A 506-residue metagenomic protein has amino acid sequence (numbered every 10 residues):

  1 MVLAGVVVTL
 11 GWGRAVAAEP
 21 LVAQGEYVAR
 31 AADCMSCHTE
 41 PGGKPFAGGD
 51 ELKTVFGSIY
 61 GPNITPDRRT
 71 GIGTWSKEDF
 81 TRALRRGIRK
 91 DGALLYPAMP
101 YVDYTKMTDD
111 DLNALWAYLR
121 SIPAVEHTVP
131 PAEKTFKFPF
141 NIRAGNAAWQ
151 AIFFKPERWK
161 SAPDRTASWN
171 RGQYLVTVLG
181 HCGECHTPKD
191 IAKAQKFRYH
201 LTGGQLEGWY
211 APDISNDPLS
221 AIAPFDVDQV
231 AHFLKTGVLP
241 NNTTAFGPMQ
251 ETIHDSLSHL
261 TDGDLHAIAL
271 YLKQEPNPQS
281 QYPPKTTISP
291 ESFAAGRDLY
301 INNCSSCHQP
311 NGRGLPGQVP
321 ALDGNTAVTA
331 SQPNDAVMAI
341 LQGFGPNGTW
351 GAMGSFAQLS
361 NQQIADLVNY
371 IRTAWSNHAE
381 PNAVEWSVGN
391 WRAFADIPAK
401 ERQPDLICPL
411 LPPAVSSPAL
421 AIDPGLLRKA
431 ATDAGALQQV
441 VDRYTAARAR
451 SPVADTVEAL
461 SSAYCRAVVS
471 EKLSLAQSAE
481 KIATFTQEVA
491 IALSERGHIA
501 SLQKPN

Functional and structural regions predicted by a protein language model:
M1-G11: Bacterial N-terminal signal peptides
W12-A18: Sec/Tat signal peptide C-region and signal peptidase I cleavage site
E19-P20, T39-I59, K90-Q173, T177 (+5 more regions): Flexible coil segments in periplasmic/lumen-exposed cytochrome c-class electron-transfer proteins
P20-T39: Mature N-terminal segment immediately following signal peptide/propeptide cleavage in secreted/periplasmic
C34, C182, C304: Short cysteine-rich clusters marking metal-coordination/redox-active sites
D67-G87, V102-Y104, Q173, P188-K189 (+11 more regions): A structural feature that tracks compact, well-ordered secondary-structure segments with a strong bias toward
K235, D298-N302, S331-N334, T349: Long compositionally biased, domain-poor regions of proteins
